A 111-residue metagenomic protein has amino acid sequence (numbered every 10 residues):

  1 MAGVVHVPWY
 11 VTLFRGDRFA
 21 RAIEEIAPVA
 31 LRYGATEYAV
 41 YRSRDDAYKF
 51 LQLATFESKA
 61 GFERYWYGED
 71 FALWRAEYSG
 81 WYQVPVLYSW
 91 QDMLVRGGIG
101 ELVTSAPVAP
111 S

Functional and structural regions predicted by a protein language model:
M1-G3, D17, Y33-G34: Short, flexible segments with low predicted structural confidence
A2, E37-Y48, W74-S111: Glycine-rich beta-strand-turn "strand-cap" elements at beta-sheet edges
G3-Y10, A39-E69, T104-S105: Short, well-ordered beta-strand segments in beta-rich or mixed alpha/beta enzyme and ligand-binding folds
Y10-R21: Short, surface-exposed ligand-recognition loops at beta-strand->loop->(often short) alpha-helix junctions that present
T12-F14, K59, M93: Generic structural motif
R15-G16, E25-V29, V40-S43: Intrinsically disordered, low-complexity segments enriched in polar/charged residues with Gly/Pro, especially when
E25-E37, T55-W90: An amphipathic, aromatic/His-enriched active-site/gating alpha helix that lines ligand/cofactor pockets
